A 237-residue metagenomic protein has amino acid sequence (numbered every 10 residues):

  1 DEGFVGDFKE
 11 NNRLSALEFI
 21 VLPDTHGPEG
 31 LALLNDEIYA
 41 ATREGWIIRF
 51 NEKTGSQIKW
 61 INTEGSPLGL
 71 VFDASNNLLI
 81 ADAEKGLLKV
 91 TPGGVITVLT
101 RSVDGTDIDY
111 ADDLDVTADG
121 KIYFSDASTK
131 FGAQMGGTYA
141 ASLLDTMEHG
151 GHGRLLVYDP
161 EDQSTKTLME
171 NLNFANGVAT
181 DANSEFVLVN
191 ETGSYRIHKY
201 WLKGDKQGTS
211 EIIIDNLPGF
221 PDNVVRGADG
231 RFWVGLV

Functional and structural regions predicted by a protein language model:
D1-V237: Sequence-structural signature of mature extracellular/luminal beta-sheet repeat domains, prominently beta-propellers
